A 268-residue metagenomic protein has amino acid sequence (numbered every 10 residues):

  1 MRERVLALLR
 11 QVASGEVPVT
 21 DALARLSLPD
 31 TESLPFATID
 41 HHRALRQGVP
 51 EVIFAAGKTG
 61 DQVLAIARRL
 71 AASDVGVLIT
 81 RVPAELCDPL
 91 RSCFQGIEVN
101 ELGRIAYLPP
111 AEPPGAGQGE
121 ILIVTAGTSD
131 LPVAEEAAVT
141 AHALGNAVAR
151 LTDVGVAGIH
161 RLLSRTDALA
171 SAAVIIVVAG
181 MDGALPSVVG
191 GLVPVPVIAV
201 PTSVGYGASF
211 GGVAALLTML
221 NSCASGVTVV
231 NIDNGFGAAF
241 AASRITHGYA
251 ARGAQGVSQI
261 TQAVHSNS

Functional and structural regions predicted by a protein language model:
M1-P83, D88, S92-C93: Long amphipathic alpha-helical segments
D61-V63, D130-E135, I159-H160, A179-V188 (+2 more regions): Short glycine/serine/threonine-rich phosphate/pyrophosphate-binding segments that cradle anionic phosphate groups
E98-N100, V189-G212, N267-S268: Short, acidic/small-residue loops that bind anionic groups at enzyme active sites
I105-A111, A147-A168, V213-A214, V230: Glycine-rich oxoanion-binding loops at beta->alpha junctions
G117-H160: Glycine-rich phosphate/diphosphate-binding loop of Rossmann-like nucleotide-binding domains
T125, T166-A170, V204-S268: C-terminal binding/interaction regions
S164-T202: Glycine-rich phosphate-binding loop
